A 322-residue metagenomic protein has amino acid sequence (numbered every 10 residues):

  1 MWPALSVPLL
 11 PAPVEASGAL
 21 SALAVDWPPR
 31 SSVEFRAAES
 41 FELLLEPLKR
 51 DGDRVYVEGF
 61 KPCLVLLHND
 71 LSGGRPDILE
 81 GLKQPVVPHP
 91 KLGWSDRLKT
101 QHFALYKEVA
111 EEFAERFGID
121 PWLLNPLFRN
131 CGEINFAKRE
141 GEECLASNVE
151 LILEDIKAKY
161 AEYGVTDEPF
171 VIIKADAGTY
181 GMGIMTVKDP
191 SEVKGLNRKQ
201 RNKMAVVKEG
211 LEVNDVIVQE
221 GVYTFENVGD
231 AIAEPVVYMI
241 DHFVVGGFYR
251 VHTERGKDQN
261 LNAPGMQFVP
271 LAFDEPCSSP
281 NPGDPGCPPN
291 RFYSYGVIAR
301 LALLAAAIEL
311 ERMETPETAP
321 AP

Functional and structural regions predicted by a protein language model:
M1-V165: Conserved N-proximal alpha/beta basic substrate-recognition cap immediately N-terminal to, or forming the N-lobe
W2, S6, N148, E192 (+1 more regions): Short amphipathic alpha-helical segments
V65, N148-F170, D176-L271: Phosphate-binding site of ATP-dependent enzymes
E115-P121, A137-A146, G229-A231, M239-V251 (+1 more regions): Amphipathic, soluble alpha/beta structural segments
P126-R129, P169, K174-D176, T318-P322: A glycine-rich phosphate-binding loop feature that marks nucleotide/adenosyl-phosphate handling sites
H252-P322: C-terminal active-site "lid" helix and adjoining low-complexity regulatory extension at the edge of ATP-using catalytic
